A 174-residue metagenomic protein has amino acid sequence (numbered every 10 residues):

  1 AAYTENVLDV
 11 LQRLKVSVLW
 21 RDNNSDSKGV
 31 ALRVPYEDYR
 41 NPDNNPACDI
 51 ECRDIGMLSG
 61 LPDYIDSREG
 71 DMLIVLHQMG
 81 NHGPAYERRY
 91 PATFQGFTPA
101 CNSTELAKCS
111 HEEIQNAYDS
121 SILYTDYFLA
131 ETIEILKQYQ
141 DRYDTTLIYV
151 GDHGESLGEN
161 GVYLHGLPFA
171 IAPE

Functional and structural regions predicted by a protein language model:
A1-E174: Catalytic domains that recognize anionic headgroups
